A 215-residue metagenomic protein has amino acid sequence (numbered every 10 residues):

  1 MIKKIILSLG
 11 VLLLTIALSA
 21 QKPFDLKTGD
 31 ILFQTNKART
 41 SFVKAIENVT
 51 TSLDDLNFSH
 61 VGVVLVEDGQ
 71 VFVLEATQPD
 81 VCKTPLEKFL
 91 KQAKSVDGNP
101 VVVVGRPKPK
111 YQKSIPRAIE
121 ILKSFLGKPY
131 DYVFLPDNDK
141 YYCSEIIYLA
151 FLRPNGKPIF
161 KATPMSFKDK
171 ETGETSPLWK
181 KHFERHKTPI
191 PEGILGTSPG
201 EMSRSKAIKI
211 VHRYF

Functional and structural regions predicted by a protein language model:
M1-I5: Positively charged n-region of N-terminal signal peptides that target proteins for export
I6, G10-S19: Hydrophobic h-region of N-terminal signal peptides that target proteins for export in Gram-negative bacteria
I16, A20-F215: Cysteine-nucleophile amide-bond enzymes
